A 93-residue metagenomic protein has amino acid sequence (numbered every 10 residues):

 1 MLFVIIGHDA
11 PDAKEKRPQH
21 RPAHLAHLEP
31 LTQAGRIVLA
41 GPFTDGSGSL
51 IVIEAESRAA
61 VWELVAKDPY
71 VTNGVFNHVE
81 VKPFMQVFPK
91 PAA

Functional and structural regions predicted by a protein language model:
M1-A93: Conserved, structured core segments of small domains
